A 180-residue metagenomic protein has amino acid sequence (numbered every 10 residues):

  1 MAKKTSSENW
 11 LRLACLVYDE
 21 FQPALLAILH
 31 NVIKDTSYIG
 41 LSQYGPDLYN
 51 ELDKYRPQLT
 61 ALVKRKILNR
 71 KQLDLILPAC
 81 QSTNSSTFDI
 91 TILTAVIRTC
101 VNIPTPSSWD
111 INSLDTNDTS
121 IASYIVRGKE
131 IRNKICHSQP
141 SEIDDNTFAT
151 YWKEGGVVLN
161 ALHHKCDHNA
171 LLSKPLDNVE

Functional and structural regions predicted by a protein language model:
M1-E180: Feature for intrinsically disordered/low-complexity regulatory segments and propeptides
